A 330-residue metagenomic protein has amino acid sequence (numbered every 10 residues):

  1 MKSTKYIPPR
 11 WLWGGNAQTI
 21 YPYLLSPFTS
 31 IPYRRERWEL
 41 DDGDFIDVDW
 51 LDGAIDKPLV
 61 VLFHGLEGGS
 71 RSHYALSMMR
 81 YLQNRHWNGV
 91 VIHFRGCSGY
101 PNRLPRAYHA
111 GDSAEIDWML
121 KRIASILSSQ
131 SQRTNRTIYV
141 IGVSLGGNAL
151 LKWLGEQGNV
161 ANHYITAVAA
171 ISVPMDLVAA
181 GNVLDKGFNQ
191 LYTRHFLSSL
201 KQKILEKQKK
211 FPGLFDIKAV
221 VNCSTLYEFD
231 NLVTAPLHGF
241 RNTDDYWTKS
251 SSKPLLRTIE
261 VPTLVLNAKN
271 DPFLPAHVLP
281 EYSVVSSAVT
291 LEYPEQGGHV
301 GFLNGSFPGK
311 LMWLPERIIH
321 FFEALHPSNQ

Functional and structural regions predicted by a protein language model:
G15-G53, L303-G305, G309: N-terminal cap/lid segment of alpha/beta-hydrolase-fold proteins
L51-R103, R122: Short, surface-exposed "cap/lid" segments of acyl-processing enzymes
C97-L127, S131-Y139: Catalytic nucleophile-loop/oxyanion-hole region of alpha/beta-hydrolase and closely related hydrolase-like folds
S125-S131, R136-L237: Alpha/beta-hydrolase-fold enzymes
L232-L255: Active-site nucleophile elbow and catalytic-triad environment of alpha/beta-hydrolase enzymes
I259, V265-N267: Short beta-strand/loop motif that positions the catalytic acidic residue of the alpha/beta-hydrolase fold
V284-F302: Catalytic histidine neighborhood in serine/cysteine hydrolases with alpha/beta-hydrolase-type architecture
G297-Q330: Catalytic active-site module of serine/aspartate enzymes centered on a nucleophile-bearing elbow/loop
